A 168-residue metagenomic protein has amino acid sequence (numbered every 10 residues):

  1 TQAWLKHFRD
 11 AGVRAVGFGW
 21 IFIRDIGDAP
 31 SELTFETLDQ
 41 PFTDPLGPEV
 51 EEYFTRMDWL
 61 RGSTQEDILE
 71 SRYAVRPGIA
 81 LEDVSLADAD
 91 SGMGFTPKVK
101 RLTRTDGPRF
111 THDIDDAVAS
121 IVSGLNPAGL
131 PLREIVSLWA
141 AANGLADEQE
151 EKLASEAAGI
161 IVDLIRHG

Functional and structural regions predicted by a protein language model:
T1-N126: Rossmann-like AdoMet/SAM-dependent catalytic core
I23, G107-G168: Long, charge-rich, low-complexity alpha-helical segments
